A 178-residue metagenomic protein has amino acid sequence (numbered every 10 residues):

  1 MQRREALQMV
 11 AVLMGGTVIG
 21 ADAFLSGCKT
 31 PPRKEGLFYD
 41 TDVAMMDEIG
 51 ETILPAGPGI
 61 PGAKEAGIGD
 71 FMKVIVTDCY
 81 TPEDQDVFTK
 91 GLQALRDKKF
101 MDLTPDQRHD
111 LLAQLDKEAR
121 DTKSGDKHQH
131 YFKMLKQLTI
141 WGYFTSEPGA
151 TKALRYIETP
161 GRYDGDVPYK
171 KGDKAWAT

Functional and structural regions predicted by a protein language model:
E5-S26, T104: N-terminal export signals
M14-D22, G57, A119, Y143: A generic secondary-structure signal for well-formed alpha-helical elements
C28, A63-I68: Short alpha-helical hairpin
K29-Y39: Bacterial Sec signal peptide processing site at the extreme N-terminus
F38-A44, G62-A63, G125-Y131: Structural motif
M46-G59: N-terminal secretory signal peptides
E48-E51, G67-T178: Mature-region segments of soluble proteins
